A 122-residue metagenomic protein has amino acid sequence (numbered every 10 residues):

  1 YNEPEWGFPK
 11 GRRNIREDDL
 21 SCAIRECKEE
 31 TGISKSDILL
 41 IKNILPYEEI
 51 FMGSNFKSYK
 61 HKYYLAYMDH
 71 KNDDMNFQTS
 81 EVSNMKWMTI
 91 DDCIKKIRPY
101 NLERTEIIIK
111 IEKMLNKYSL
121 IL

Functional and structural regions predicted by a protein language model:
Y1, E5-W6, G11-I107: Unchanged
R104-L122: Charged phosphate-binding loop/patch that engages nucleotide di/tri-phosphates or the phosphate backbone of nucleic
